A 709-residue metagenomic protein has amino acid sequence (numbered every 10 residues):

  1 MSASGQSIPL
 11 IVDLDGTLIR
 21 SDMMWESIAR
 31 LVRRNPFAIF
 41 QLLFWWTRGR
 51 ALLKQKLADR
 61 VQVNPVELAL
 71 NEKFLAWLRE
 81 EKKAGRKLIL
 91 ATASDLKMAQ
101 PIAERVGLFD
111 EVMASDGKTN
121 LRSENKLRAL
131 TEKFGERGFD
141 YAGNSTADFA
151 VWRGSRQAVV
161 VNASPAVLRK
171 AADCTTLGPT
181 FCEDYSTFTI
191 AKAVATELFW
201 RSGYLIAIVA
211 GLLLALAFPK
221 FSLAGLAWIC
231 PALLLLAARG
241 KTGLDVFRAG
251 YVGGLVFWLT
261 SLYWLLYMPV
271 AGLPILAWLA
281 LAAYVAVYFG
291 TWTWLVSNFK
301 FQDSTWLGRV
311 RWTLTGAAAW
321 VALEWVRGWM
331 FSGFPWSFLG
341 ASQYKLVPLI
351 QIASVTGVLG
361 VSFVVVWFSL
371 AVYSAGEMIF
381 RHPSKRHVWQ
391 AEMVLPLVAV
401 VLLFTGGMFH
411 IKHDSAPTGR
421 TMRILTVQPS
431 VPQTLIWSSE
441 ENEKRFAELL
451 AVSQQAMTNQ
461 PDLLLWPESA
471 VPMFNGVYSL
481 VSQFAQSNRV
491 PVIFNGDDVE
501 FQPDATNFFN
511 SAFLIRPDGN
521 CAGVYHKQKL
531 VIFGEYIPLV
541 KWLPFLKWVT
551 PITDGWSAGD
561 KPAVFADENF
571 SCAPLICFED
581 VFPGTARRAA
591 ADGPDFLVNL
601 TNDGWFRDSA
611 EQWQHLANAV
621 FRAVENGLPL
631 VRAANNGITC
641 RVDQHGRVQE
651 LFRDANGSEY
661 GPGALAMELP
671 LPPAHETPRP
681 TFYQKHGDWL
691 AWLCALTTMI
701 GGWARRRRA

Functional and structural regions predicted by a protein language model:
S2-A3, V66-F199: C-terminal cap/substrate-recognition subdomain and adjoining C-terminal extension of metal-dependent phosphatase-like
S2-A58, F533: Active-site neighborhood of HAD-like aspartate-dependent phosphohydrolases
Q6-S7, E67-R79, K83, P269-L273 (+5 more regions): N-terminal signal-anchor transmembrane helix
L18, N520-A522, V648: Hydrophobic "anchor" residues
I28-I39, G340, L530-L543, A655-A674: A short, polar/charged loop-to-alpha-helix boundary motif
T196-I411, D608, A619-A623, A634-H645 (+2 more regions): Membrane-embedded alpha-helical bundles of multi-pass enzymes that act on lipidic or dolichyl-linked glycan substrates
V285, L463, A470-F494, E500 (+2 more regions): CN hydrolase (nitrilase-like) catalytic-core segments centered on the catalytic cysteine and neighboring Lys/Glu
G406-F533, I552-P574, F578-D580, A586 (+2 more regions): Soluble catalytic regions of membrane-associated enzymes that act on cell-envelope and secretory-pathway components
